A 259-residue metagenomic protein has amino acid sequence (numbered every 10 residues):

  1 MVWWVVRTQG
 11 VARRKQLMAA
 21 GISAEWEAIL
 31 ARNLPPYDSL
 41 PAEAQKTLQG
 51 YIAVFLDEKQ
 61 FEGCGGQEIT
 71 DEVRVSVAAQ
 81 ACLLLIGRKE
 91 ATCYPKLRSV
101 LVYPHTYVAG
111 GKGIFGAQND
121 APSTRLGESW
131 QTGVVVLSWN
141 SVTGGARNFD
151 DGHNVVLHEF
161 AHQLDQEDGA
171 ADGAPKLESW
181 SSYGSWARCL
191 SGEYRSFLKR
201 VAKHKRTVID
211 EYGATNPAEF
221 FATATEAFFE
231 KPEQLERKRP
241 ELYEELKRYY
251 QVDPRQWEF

Functional and structural regions predicted by a protein language model:
V2-A24: Transmembrane-cytosolic junction motif
Q9-G10, W26-A31, L56, R200-H204 (+1 more regions): Short acidic (Asp/Glu) and glycine-rich catalytic loops that position anionic groups and cofactors
M18-E58: Amphipathic alpha-helical packing elements
P41, D151-E167, A222: Active-site recognition of the HExxH zinc-binding catalytic motif
A42-E43, Q67-V73, E211-E219: Structural motif
K46-A109: Extended cationic-aromatic binding surfaces that line active-site or macromolecule-binding grooves and engage
A78-Y94, V102-D150, A170-F259: Metalloprotease/metallohydrolase-associated module, dominated by Zn2+-dependent proteases
